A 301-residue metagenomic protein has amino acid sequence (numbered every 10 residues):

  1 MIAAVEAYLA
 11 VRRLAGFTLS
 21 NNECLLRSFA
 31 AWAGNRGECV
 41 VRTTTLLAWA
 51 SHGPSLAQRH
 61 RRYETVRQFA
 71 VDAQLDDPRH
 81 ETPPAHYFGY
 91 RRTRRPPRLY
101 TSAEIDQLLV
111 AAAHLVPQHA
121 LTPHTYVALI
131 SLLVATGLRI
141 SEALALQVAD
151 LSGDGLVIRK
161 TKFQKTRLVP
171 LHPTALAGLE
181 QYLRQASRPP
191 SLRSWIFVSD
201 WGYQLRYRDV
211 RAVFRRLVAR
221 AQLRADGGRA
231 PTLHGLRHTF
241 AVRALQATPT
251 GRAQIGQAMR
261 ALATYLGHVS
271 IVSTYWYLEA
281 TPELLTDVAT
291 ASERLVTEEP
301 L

Functional and structural regions predicted by a protein language model:
M1-L301: Conserved catalytic core of the tyrosine transesterase superfamily
